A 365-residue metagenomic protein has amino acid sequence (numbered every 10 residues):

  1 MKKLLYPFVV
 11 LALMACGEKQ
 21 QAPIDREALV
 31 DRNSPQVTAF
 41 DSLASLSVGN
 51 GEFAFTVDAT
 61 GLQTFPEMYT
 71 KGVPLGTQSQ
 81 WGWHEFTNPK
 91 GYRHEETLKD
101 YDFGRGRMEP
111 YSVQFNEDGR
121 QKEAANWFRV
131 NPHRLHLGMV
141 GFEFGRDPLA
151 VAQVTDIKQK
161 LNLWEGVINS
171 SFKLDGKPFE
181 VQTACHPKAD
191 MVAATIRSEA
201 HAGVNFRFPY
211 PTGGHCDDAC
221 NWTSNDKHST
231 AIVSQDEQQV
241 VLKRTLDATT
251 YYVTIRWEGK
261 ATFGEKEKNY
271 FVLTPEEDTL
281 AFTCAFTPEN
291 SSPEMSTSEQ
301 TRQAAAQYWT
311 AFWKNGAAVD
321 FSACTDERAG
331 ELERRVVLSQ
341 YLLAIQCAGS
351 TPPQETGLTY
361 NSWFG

Functional and structural regions predicted by a protein language model:
M1-K2, E18: Generic cytosolic/nucleocytoplasmic N-terminal low-complexity/intrinsically disordered segments
K2-V9: Sec-dependent signal peptide recognition, specifically the positively charged N-region followed immediately by
M14-A15: C-terminal motif of bacterial Sec signal peptides marking the signal peptidase cleavage site
K19-G365: Acidic/polar, glycine-enriched structural segments that form the non-catalytic walls/loops of the carbohydrate-binding
